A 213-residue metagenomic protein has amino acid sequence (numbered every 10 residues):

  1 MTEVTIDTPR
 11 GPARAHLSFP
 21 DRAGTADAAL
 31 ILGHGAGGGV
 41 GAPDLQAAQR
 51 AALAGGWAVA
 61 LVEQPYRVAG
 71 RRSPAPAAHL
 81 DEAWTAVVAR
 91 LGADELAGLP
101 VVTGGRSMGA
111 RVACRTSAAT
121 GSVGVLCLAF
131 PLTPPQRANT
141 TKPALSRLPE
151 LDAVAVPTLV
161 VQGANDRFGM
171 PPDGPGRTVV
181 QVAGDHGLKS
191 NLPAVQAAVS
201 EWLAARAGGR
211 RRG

Functional and structural regions predicted by a protein language model:
V4-P100, R147, Q181: Serine-hydrolase catalytic machinery in alpha/beta-hydrolase-like enzymes
Q64-P65, C127-P135, G184: Active-site nucleophile loop of the alpha/beta-hydrolase fold
G105-A113: Gly/Ala-rich beta-loop-alpha elbow adjacent to hydrolase catalytic centers
V112-T116, Q136: Hydrolases whose catalytic domains are alpha/beta-hydrolase-1, hotdog thioesterase, or metallo-beta-lactamase-like
V154, V160-Q162: Short beta-strand/loop motif that positions the catalytic acidic residue of the alpha/beta-hydrolase fold
R167-D173: Conserved alpha/beta-hydrolase "acid-adjacent" motif
G184-Q196: Catalytic histidine-centered segment of alpha/beta-hydrolase-like enzymes
